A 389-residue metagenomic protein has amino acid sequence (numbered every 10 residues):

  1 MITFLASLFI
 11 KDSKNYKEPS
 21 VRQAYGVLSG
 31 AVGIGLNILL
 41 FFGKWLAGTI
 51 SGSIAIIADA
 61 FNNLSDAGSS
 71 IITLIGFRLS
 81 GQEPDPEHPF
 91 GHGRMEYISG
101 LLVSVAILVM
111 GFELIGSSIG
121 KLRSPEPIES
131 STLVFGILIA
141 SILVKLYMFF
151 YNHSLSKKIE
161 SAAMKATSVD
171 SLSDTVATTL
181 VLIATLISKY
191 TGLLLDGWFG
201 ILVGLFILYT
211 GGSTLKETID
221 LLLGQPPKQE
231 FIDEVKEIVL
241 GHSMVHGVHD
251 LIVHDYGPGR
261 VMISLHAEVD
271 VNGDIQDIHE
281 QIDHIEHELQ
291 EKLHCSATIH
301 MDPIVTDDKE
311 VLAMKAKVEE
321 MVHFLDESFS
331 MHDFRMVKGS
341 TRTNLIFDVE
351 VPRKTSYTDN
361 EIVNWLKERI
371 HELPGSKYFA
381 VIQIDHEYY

Functional and structural regions predicted by a protein language model:
M1-G26, K216-Y389: Peripheral (non-transmembrane) domains and long loops of multi-pass membrane proteins
M1-L240, F379: Alpha-helical transmembrane cores and adjacent cytosolic helix/loop segments of polytopic membrane transporters
